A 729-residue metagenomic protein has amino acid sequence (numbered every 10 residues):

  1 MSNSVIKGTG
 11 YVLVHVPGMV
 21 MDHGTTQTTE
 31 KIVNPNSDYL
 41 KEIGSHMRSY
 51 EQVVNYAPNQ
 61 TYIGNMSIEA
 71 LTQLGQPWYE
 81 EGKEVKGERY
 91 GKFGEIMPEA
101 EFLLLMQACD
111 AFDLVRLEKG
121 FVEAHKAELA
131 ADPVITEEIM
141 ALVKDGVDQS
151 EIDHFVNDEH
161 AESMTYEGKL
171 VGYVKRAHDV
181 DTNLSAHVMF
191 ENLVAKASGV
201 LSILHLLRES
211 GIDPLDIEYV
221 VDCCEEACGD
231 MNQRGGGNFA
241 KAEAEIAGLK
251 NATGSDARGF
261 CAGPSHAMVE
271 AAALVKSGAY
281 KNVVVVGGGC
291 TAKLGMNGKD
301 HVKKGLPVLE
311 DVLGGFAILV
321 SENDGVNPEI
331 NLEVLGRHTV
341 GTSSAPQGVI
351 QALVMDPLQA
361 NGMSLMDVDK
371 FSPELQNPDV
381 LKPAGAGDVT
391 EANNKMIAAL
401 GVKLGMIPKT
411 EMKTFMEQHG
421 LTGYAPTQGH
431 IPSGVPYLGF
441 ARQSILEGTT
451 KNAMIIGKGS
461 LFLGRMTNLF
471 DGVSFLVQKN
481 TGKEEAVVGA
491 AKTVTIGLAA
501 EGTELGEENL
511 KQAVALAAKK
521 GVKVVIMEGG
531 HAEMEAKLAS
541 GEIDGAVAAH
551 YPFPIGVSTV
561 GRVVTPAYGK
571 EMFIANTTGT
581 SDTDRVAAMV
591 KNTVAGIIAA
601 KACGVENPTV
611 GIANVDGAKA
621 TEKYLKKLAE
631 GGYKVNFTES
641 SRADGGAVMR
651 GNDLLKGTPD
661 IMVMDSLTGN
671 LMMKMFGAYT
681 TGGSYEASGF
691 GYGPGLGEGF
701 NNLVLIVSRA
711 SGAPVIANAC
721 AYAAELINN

Functional and structural regions predicted by a protein language model:
M1-L193, D300-K370, K382, T467-V487: Condensing-enzyme catalytic core mediating Claisen C-C bond formation in acyl metabolism
V174-T182, M189-F190, G229-E270, S277-K281 (+1 more regions): Conserved catalytic cysteine-centered active-site region of acyl-thioester-dependent Claisen-condensing enzymes
A195-G211, A240, P346-M363, M396-I397 (+6 more regions): Short, well-ordered amphipathic alpha-helical segments that serve as non-catalytic structural scaffolds within diverse
K196-G254, R258-G259, S364-A399: Conserved beta-ketoacyl condensing-enzyme motif
D230-E243, M296-K299, M466-D471, A548-Y568 (+2 more regions): Short Gly/Thr/Asp-enriched flexible loops that form oxyanion-binding sites at enzyme active sites
P373-G387, A392-I397, E533-V560, K626-Y692: Glycine-rich phosphate-binding loop
G502-Q512, L516, V525, T583-R642 (+1 more regions): Glycine-rich phosphate/diphosphate-binding loop of Rossmann-like nucleotide-binding domains
T565-G579, T658-N729: Glycine-rich phosphate/nucleotide-binding loop
